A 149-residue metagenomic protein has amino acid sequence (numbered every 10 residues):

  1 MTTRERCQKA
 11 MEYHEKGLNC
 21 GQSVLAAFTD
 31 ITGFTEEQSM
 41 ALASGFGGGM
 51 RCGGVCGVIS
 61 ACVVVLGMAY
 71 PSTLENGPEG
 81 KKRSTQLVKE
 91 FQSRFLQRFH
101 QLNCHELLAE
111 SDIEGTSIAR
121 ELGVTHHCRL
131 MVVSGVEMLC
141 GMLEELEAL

Functional and structural regions predicted by a protein language model:
M1, L25-S44, H105-S111: Acidic-glycine-rich active-site phosphate/pyrophosphate-binding loop
M1-H14: Polybasic, low-complexity association/targeting segments
K16-Q22: Short acidic alpha-helix initiation/capping motifs at coil-to-helix transition points, especially at protein N-termini
C20, C56, C104: Short cysteine clusters
I31-A41, M68-L87: Phosphate-handling active-site elements
G45-G53: Transmembrane alpha-helix interface/packing and boundary motifs in multi-pass membrane proteins, characterized by
A61-A69: DPxDG-like acidic metal-binding loop motif
S84-L149: C-terminal binding/interaction regions
